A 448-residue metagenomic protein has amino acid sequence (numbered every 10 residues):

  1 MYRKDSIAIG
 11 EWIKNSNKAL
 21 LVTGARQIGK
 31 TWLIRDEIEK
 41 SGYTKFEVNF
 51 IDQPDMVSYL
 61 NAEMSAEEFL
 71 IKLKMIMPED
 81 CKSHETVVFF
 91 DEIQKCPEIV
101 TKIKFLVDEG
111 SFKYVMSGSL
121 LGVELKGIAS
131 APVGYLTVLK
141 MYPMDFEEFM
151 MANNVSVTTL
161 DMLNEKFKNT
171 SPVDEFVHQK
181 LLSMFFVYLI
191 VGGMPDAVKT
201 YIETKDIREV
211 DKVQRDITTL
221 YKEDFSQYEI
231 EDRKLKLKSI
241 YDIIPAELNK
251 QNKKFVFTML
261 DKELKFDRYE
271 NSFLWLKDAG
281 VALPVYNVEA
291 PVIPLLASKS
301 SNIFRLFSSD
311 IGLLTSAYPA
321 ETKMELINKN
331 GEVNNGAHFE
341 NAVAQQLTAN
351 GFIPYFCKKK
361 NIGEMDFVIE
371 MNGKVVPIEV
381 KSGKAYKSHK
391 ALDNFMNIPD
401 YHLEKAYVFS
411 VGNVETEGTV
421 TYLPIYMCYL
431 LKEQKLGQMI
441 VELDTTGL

Functional and structural regions predicted by a protein language model:
M1-K14: Pre-Walker A adenine-sensing motif
K30: Conserved lysine of the Walker
L33, E37: Hydrophobic positions on the alpha1 helix immediately C-terminal to the Walker A/P-loop
D52-S83: Short glycine-rich substrate-engagement loop in P-loop NTPases that contacts/grips substrate
K113-S119, K140: Structural recognition of the conserved hydrophobic beta-strand(s) that form the central parallel beta-sheet of P-loop
K126-N249: Interdomain motor-coupling "hinge/lid" segment immediately C-terminal to the ATP-binding subdomain of NTP-driven enzymes
M194, K199-N372: Accessory nucleic acid-recognition modules appended to NTPase machines
G412-L448: Domain-level recognition of nuclease-like catalytic cores that cleave nucleotide substrates
